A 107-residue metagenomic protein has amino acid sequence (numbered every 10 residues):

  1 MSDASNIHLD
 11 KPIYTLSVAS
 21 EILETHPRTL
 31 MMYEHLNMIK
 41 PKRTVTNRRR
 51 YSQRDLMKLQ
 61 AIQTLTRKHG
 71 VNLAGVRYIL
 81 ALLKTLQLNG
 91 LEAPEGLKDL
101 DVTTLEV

Functional and structural regions predicted by a protein language model:
S2-E21, M31, H35, K40-P41 (+2 more regions): Arg/Lys-rich, alpha-helical DNA-contact motif
H26-R28: Short coil turns linking two alpha-helices in DNA-binding domains
R48: Conserved catalytic core of two-component sensor histidine kinases, primarily the HATPase_c ATP-binding
